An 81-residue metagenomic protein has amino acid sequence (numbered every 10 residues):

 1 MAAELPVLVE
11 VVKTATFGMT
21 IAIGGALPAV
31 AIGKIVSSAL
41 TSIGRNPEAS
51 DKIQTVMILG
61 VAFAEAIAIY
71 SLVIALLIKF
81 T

Functional and structural regions predicted by a protein language model:
M1-T81: Hydrophobic, small-residue-rich transmembrane alpha-helices and their short perimembrane loops in multi-pass membrane
